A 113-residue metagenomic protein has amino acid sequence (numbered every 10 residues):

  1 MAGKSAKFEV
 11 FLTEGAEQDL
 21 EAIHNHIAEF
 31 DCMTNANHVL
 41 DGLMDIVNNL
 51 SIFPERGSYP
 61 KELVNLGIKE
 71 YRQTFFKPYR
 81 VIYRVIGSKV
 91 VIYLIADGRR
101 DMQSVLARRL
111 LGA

Functional and structural regions predicted by a protein language model:
M1-G42: Arg/Lys-rich, positively charged N-terminal/basic patches that mediate binding to nucleic acids
A2, L63-L66, L94: Short, functionally important structural connectors and interaction interfaces within domains
V10, I23, I27, V39 (+3 more regions): Hydrophobic aliphatic residue packing
H38-L40, R56-Y59, A113: Juxtamembrane/interface motifs at transmembrane-helix termini
D41-D45, T74: Hydrophobic alpha-helical segments of small multi-pass membrane proteins
D45-R56, S88-V90, G98-D101: Short, charged/polar surface micro-motifs in flexible loops or helix N-caps
F53-S88: Basic/aromatic recognition patch in beta-strand/loop cores that engages polyanionic ligands
F76-R80, R84-A113: Enriched for short, Lys/Arg-rich terminal
